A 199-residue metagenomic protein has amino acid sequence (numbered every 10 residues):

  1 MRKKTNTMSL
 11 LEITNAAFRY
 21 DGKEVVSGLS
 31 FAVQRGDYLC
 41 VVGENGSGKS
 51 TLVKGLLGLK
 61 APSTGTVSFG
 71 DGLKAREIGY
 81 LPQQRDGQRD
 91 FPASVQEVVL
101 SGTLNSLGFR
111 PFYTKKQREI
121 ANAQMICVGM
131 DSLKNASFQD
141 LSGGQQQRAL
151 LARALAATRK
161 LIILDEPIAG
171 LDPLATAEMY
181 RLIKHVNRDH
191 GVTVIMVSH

Functional and structural regions predicted by a protein language model:
V42-E44: The feature captures the beta-strand-to-loop junction immediately N-terminal to the Walker
G65-I78: Conserved ABC transporter NBD signature motif
K115-L133: Conserved ABC ATPase "signature" region
S137-L141, Q145: Conserved ABC ATPase signature
I162-E166: Catalytic Walker B motif of ABC-type/P-loop ATPase nucleotide-binding domains
S198-H199: H-loop/switch region of ABC-family ATPase nucleotide-binding domains
